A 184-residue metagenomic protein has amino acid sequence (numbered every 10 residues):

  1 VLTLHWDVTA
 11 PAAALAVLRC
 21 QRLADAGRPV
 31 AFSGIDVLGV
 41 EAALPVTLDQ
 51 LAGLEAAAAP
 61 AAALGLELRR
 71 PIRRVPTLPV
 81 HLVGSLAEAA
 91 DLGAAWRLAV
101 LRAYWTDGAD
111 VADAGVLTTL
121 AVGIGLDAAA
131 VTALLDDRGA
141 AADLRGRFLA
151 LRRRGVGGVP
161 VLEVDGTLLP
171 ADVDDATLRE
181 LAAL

Functional and structural regions predicted by a protein language model:
L2-R28, F32, A99-L184: C-terminal cap of thioredoxin/glutaredoxin-like
T3-V8, A12-D107: Structural alpha/beta surface segment adjacent to cysteine/selenocysteine redox centers across thiol/disulfide enzymes
